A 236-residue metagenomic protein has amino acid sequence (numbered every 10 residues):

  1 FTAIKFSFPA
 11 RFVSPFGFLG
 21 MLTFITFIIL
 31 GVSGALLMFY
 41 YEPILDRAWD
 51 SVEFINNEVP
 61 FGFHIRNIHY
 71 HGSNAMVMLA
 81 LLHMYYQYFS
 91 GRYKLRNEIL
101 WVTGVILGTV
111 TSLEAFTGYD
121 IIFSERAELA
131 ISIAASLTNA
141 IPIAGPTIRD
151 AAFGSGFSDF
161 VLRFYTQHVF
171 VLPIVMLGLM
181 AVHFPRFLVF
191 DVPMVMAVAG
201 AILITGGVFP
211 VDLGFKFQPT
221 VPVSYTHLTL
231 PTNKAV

Functional and structural regions predicted by a protein language model:
F1-F6, A75-F89: Central hydrophobic cores of alpha-helical transmembrane segments in multi-pass inner-membrane proteins across all
T2-F16, F157: Cytosolic juxtamembrane amphipathic/interface segments immediately preceding and feeding into a transmembrane helix
A10-F24, Y88-G108, L188-M196: Membrane-interfacial loop-to-helix junctions in multi-pass inner-membrane proteins
F27-L45, G207-P210: Alpha-helical transmembrane segments of multi-pass membrane proteins
E42-R66, A134-G156, Y225: Extracytosolic (periplasmic/ER-lumenal) interhelical loops and adjacent juxtamembrane/interface segments of multi-pass
M76-H83, L107-R149, L172, M176: Transmembrane-helix bundle segments that line or gate the permeation/cavity pathway in multi-pass membrane proteins
V161-Y225: Long, contiguous internal "core" modules enriched in hydrophobic/ aromatic residues
T226-T232: Conserved small/polar residues in nucleotide/adenosyl-binding loops
